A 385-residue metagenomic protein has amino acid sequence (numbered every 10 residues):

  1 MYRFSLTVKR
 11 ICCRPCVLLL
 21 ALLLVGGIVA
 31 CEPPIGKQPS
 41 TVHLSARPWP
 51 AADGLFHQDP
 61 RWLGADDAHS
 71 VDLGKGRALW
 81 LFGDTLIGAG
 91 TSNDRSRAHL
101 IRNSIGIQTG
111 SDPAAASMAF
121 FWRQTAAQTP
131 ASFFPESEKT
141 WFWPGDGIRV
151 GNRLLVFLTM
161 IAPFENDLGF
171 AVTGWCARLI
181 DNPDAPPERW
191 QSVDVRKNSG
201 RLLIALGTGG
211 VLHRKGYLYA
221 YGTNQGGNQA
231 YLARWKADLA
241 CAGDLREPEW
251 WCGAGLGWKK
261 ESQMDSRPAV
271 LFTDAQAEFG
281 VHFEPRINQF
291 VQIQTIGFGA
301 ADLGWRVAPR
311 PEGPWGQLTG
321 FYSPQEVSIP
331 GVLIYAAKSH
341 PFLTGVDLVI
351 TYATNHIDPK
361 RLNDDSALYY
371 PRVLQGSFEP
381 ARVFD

Functional and structural regions predicted by a protein language model:
M1-C13: N-terminal secretory signal peptides that target proteins for export/translocation
P15-G27: Bacterial N-terminal signal peptides
L24-Q38: Bacterial Sec-dependent signal peptides at the C-terminal "C-region" and cleavage site
P34-L63, D72-T140, R149-R201, R214-D274 (+3 more regions): Beta-rich carbohydrate-recognition and catalytic domains
S70, G147, V211, V281 (+1 more regions): Hydrophobic core register within WD40 beta-propeller blades
G145, G200-G209, Q276-F279, I334: Repeated scaffold domains used in trafficking and secretory/extracellular systems, primarily beta-propellers
